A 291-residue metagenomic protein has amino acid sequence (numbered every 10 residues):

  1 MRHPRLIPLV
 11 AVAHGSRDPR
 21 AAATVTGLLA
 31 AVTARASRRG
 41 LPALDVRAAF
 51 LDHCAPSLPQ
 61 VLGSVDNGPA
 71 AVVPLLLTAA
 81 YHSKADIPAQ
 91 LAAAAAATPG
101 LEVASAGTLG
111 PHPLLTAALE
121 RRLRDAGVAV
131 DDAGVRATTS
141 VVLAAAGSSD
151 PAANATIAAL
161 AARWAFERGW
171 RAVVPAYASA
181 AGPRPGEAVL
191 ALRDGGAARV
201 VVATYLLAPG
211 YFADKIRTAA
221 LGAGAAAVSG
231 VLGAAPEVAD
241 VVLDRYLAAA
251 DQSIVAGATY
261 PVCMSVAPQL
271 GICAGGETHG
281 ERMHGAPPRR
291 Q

Functional and structural regions predicted by a protein language model:
M1-Q291: Active-site-proximal alpha-helix that buttresses catalytic centers in soluble enzyme cores
